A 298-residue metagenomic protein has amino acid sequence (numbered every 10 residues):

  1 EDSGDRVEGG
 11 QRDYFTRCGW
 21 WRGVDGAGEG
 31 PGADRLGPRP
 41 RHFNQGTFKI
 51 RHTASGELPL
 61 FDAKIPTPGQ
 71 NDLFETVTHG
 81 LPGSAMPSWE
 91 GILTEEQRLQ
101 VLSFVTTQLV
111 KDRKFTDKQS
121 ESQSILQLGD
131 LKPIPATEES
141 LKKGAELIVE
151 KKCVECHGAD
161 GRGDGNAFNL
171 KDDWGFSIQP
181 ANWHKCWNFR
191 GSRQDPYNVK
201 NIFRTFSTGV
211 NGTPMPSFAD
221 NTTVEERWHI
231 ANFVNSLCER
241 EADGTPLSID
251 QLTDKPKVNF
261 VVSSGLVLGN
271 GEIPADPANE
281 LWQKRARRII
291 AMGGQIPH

Functional and structural regions predicted by a protein language model:
E1-R6, W20-G46, S55-G56, F61 (+4 more regions): His/Cys-centered metal/cofactor-coordination and adjacent catalytic loops
E1-Y14, D112-V149, E241, L247-D250 (+4 more regions): Electrostatic cytochrome c docking/interface patches
G4-G23, L73, S122, A136-R162 (+2 more regions): Sequence/structural segment immediately N-terminal to covalent heme-attachment motifs in c-type and related
R17-D25, L81, V105-R113, K151-K152 (+3 more regions): A generic secondary-structure signal for well-formed alpha-helical elements
G26, P59, D117, C153 (+4 more regions): Sparse recognition of residues in long alpha-helices and their boundaries
A27-G28, E95, R162-G163, V224: Short, non-ligating residues that shape and space the ligands of small metal-coordination modules and catalytic
D34-Q108, N169-N235, V261-I290, I296: Extracytoplasmic electron-transfer domains, predominantly the class I c-type cytochrome c fold
S122, L247-N270: Post-kinase regulatory C-tail/linker adjacent to protein kinase catalytic domains
